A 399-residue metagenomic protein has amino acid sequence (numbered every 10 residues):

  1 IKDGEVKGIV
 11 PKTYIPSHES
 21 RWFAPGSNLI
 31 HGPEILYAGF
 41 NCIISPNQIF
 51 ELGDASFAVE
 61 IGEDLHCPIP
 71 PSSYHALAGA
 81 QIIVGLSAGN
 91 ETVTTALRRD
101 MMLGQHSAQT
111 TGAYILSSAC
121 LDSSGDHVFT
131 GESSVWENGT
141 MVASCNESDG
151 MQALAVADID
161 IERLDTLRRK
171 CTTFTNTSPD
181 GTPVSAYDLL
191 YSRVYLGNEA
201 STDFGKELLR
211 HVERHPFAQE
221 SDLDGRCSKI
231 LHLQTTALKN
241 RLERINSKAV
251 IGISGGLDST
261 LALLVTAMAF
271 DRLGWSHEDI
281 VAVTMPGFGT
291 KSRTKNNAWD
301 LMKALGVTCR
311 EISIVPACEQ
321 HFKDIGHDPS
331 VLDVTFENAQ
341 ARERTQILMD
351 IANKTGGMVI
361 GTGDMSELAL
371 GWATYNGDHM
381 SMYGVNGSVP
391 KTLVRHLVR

Functional and structural regions predicted by a protein language model:
I1-K248, G252, M268-H277: Enzyme catalytic cores with a strong preference for nitrogen-chemistry domains
K12-N47, G53-D54, L65-P68, L77-Q81 (+3 more regions): Active-site adenylate/phosphate-handling loop in enzymes that bind or generate adenylated species
A58, V128, S134-V135, M141-V142 (+8 more regions): Structured core elements
I61-L65, G89, V93-A96, E220-S228 (+5 more regions): Hydrophobic alpha-helical scaffolding
I83-L86, R210-P216, S247, D279 (+3 more regions): Short acidic (Asp/Glu) and glycine-rich catalytic loops that position anionic groups and cofactors
Y114, R226-F270, D279-H321, R344-L348 (+2 more regions): Extended, hydrophobic alpha-helical segments in both membrane/secreted and soluble proteins
S133-L167, D258, K303-T308, G377-R399: C-terminal, active-site-flanking charged/polar segments
Y191, Y195-E213, W275, D279-T335 (+2 more regions): A conserved beta-strand->alpha-helix junction
